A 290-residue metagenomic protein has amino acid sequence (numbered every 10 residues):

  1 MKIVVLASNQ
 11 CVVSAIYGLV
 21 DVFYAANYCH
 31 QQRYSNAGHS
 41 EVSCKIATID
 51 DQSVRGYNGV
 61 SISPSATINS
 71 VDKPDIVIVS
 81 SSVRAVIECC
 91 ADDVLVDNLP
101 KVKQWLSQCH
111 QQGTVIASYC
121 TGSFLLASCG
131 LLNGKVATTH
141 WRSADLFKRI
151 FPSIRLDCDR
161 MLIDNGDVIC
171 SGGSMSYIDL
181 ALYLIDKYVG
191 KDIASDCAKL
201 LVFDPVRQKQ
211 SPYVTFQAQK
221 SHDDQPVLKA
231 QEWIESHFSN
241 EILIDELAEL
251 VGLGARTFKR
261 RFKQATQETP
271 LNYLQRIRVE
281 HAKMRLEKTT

Functional and structural regions predicted by a protein language model:
M1-I116, A127, D186, S195 (+1 more regions): Extended, subdomain-level signal for the structured scaffold at the beginning of enzyme domains
Y17-V20, K148, I178-L182: Predominant activation on well-ordered alpha-helical scaffold segments within soluble catalytic domains
L126-G130, I178: Acidic/polar active-site rim loop that often engages polyanionic ligands
G130-N133, G190: Basic phosphate/pyrophosphate-binding loop/patch that engages nucleotide-derived ligands
L132-D159: A conserved active-site-flanking secondary-structure segment within enzyme catalytic domains
D164-L200: Conserved anion/nucleotide-ligand pocket segment
